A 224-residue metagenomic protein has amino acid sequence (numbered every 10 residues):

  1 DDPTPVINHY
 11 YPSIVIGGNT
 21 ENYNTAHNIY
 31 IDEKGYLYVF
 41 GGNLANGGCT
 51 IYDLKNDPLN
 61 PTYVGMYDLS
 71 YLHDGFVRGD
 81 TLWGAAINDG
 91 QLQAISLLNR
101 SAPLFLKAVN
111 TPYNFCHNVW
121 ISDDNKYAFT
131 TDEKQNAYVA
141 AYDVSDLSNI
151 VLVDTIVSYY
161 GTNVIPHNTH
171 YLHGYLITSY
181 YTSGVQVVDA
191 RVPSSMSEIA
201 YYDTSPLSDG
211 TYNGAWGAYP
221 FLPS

Functional and structural regions predicted by a protein language model:
D1-S224: Feature marking well-ordered beta-strand scaffolds used for ligand recognition
